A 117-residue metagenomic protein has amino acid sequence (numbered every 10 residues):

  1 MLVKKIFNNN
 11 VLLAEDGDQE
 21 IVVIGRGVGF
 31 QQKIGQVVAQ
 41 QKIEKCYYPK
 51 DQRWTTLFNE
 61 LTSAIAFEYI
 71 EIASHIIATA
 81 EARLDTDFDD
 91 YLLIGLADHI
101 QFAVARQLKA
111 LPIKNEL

Functional and structural regions predicted by a protein language model:
L2-L117: A cross-family "folded-core" feature that marks the main globular domain of proteins
